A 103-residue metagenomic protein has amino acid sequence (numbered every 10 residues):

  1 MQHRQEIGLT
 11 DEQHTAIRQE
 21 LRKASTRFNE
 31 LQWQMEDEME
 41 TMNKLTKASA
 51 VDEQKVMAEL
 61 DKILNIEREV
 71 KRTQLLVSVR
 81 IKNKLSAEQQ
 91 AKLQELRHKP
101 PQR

Functional and structural regions predicted by a protein language model:
M1-R103: Charge-rich (acidic/polar
